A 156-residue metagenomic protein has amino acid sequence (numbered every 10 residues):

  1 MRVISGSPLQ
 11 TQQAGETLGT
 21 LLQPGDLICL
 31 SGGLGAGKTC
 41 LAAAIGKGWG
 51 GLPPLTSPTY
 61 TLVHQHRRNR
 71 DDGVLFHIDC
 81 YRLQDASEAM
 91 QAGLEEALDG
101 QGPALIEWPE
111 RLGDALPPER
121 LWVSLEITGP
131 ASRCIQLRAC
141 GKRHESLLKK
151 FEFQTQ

Functional and structural regions predicted by a protein language model:
M1-R2, S87-A89, E95-Q156: Short phosphate-coordinating micro-motif centered on Lys-Gly-acidic
M1-T17: N-terminal pre-Walker A segment at the start of P-loop NTPase domains
G19-G25: Phosphate-binding P-loop
L27-C29: Short hydrophobic/aromatic beta-strand immediately N-terminal to the Walker A/P-loop
S31-G33: P-loop (Walker A) phosphate-binding loop of NTP-binding proteins
K38: Conserved lysine of the Walker
G51-H66: Short beta-strand-centered segment that lines the nucleotide-binding/catalytic pocket of NTP-utilizing
